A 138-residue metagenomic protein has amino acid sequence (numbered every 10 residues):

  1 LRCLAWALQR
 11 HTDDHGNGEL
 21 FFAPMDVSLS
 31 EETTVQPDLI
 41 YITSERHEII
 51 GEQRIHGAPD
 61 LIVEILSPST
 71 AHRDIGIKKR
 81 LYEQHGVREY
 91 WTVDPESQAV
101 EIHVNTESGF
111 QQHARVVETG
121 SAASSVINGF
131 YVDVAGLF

Functional and structural regions predicted by a protein language model:
L1-F138: Gly/Pro/Ser/Thr-rich low-complexity, intrinsically disordered segments predominantly at protein N-termini
